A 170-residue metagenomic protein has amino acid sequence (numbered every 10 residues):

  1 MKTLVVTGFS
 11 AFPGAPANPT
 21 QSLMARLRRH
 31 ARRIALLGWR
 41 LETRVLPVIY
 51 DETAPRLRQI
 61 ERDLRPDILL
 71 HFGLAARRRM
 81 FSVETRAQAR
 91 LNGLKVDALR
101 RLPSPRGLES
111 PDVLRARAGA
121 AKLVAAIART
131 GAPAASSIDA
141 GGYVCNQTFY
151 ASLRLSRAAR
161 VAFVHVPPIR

Functional and structural regions predicted by a protein language model:
M1-A140, R154-A158: N-terminal catalytic or cofactor-binding beta/alpha core of small enzyme domains
I138, G142-V144, T148: Short, electropositive alpha-helical surface patch
Q147-R170: Active-site-adjacent mobile loop/cap segments within catalytic or ligand-binding domains
